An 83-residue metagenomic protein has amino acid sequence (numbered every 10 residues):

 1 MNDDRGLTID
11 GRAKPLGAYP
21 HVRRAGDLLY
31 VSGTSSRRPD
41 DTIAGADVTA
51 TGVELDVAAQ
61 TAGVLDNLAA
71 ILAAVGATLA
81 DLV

Functional and structural regions predicted by a protein language model:
M1-D66, A70-V83: N-terminal presequence-like segments and the immediate start of the first folded domain
